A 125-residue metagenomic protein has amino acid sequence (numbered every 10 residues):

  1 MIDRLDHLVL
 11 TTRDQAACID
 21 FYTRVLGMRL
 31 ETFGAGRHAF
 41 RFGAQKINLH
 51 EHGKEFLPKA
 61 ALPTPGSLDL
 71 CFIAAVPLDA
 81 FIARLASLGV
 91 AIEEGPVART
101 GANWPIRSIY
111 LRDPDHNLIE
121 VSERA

Functional and structural regions predicted by a protein language model:
M1-L5, M28-A75, D79-R112, R124-A125: Vicinal oxygen chelate
T12-D14: Conserved beta-strand-loop-alpha-helix junction that forms the acyl-donor binding cleft
A17-C18, P77: Short phosphate-engaging motifs
C18-T23, L85, H116: Conserved active-site tyrosine of GNAT-family acetyltransferases
L118-V121: Short glycine-/small-residue motifs
